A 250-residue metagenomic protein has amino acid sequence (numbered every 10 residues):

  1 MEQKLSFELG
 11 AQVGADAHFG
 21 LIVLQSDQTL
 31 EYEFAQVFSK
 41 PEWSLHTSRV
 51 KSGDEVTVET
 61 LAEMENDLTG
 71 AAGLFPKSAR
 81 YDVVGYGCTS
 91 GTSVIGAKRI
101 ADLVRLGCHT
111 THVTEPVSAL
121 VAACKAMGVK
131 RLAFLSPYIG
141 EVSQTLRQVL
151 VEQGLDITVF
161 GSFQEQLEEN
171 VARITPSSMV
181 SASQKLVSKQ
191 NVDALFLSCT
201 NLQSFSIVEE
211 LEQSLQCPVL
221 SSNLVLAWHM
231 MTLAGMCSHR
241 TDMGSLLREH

Functional and structural regions predicted by a protein language model:
E2-A71, Y138-T175: N-terminal glycine-rich anion-binding loop in soluble enzyme alpha/beta folds
E63-A79, S178-V192: Short, well-structured alpha-helical segments in soluble
A71-T114: Glycine/small-residue-rich loop that forms an oxyanion/phosphate-binding "nest" at active or ligand-binding sites
Y81-G87, A133-L135, V192-C199: Periplasmic-binding protein-like
A101-C124, L211-M230: Short, acidic/small-residue loops that bind anionic groups at enzyme active sites
A126-V149, A234-H250: Short, glycine-/small-residue-rich phosphate/pyrophosphate-handling segment
E165-N170, V219-H239: Short, flexible loop segments at boundaries between secondary-structure elements
V180-L211, L226-A227: Hydrophobic alpha-helical
